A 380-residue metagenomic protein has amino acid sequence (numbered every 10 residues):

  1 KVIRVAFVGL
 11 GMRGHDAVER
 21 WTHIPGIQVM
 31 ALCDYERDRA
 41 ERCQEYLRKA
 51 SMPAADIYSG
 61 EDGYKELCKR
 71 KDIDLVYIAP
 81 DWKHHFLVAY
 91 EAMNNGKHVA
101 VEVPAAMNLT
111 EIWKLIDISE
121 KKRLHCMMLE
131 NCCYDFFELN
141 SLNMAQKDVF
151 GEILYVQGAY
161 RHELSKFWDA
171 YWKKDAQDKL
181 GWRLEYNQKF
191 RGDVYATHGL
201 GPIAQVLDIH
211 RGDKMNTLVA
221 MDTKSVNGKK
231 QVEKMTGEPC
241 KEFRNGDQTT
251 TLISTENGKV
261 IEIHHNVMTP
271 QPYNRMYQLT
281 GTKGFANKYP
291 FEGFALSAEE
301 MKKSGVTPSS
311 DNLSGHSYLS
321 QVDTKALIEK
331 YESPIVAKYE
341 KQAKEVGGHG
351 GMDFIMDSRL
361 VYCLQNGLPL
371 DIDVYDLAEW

Functional and structural regions predicted by a protein language model:
K1-A50: N-terminal Rossmann-like dinucleotide-binding module
G9, K122-M127, C132-F243, L360: Predominantly a Rossmann-like dinucleotide-binding segment in NAD(P)-dependent oxidoreductases
D16, A204, P270-P290, A295-W380: C-terminal helical cap and adjacent loop that interface with cofactors, partners, or active-site loops
L32, V76, V156, I261: Receiver (REC) domain switch-region micro-motif
A55-L75: A structured beta-alpha segment of the ubiquitous adenosine-cofactor-binding alpha/beta core
L75, D81-W82, F86-Y134, D148: Beta-strand-loop-alpha-helix segment that lines the small-molecule cofactor/substrate pocket of alpha/beta enzymes
T251-N257, G281: Active-site beta-strand termini and strand-to-loop segments that position acidic
